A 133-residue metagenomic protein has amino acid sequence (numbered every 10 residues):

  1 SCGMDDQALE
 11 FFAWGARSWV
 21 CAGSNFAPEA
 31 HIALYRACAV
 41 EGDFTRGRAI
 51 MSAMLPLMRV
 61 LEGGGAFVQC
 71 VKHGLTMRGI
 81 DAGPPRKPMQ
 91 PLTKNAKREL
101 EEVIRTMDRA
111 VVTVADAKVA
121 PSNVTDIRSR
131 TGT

Functional and structural regions predicted by a protein language model:
S1-E62: Catalytic alpha/beta core domains of metabolic enzymes, predominantly
F12-A16, A53-M89: Conserved short secondary-structure transition element at the edge of the structured enzyme core that lines
I80-A117: Flexible C-terminal active-site loop/helix
G132-T133: ATP-dependent carboxylate/acyl-activation modules
